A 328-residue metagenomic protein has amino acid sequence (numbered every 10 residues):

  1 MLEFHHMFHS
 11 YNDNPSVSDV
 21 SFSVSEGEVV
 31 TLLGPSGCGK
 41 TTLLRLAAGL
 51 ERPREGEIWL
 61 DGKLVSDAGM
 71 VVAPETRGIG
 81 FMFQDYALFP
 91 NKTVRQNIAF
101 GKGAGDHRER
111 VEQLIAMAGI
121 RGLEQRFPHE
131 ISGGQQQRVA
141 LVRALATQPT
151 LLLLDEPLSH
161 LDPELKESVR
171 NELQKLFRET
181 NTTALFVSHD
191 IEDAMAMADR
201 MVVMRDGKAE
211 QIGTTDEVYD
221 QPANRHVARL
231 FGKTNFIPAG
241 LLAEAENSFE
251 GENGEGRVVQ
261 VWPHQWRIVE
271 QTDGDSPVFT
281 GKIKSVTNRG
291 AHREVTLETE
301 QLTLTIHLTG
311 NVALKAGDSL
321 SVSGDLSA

Functional and structural regions predicted by a protein language model:
L33-P35: The feature captures the beta-strand-to-loop junction immediately N-terminal to the Walker
T41-L44, V139: ABC ATPase nucleotide-binding domain helices that frame the ATP-binding cleft
A48: Helix-to-loop junction immediately C-terminal to a conserved catalytic motif
R54-E57, D206: Conserved coupling/switch loops of ABC nucleotide-binding domains, chiefly the family-specific signature
E57-R77: ABC ATPase NBD Q-loop/coupling interface
P74, G78-G80, Q84, L88-H226: ABC ATPase nucleotide-binding domains
T234, A245-A328: Non-catalytic connector elements of ABC transporters
